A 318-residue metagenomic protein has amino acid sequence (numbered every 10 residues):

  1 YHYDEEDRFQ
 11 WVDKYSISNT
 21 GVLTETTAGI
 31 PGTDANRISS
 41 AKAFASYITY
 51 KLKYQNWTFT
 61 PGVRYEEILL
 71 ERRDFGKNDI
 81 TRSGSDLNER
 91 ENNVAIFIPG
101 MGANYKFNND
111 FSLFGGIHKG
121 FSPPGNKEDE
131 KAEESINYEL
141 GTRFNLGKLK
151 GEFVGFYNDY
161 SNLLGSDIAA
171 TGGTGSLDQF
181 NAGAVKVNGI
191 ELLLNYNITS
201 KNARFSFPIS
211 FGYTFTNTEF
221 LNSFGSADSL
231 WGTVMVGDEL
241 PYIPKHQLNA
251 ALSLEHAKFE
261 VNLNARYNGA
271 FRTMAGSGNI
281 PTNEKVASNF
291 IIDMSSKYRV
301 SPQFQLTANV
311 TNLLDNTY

Functional and structural regions predicted by a protein language model:
H2-D4, R37-Y160, F207, A251-S253 (+1 more regions): Structural signature of Gram-negative outer-membrane beta-barrels, strongest in the C-terminal barrel of TonB-dependent
D7-D34, N78-S85, S166-F180, S229-V236: Surface-exposed loop/turn segments flanking beta-strands in extracellular/periplasmic regions
D7-Y15, E71-I80, P124-K131, L163-T171 (+3 more regions): Outer-membrane beta-barrel translocator domains and adjoining extracellular loop/strand segments of Gram-negative
N36-K42, T81, S85-A95, E128-S135 (+4 more regions): Replace "Gram-negative outer membrane beta-barrel proteins" with "bacterial and organellar outer membrane beta-barrel
L113-F114, A132-T199, R204-N222: Membrane-embedded beta-barrel scaffold of Gram-negative outer-membrane proteins
V154, N279-V286, I292-K297: Short, glycine/charged-rich beta-strand-loop motifs at protein surfaces that mediate ligand recognition and catalysis
F180-A275, L314: Gram-negative outer-membrane beta-barrel transporters
V310-N312: Gly/Thr-rich phosphate-binding loop signature of adenosyl cofactor/nucleotide-binding cores
